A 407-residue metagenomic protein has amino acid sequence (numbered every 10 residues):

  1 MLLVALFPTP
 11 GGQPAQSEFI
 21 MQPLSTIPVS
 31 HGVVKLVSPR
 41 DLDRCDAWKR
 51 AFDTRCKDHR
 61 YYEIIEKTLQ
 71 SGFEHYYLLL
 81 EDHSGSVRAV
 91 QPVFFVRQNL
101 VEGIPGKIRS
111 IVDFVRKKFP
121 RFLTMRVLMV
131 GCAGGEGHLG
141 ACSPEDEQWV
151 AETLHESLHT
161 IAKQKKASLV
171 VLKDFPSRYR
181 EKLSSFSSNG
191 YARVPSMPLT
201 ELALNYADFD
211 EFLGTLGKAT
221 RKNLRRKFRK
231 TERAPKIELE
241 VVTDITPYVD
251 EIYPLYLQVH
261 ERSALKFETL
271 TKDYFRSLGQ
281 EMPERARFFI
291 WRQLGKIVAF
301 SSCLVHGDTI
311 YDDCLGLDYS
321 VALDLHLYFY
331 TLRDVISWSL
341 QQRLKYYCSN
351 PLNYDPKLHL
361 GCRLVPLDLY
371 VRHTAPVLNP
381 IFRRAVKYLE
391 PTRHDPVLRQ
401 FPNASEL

Functional and structural regions predicted by a protein language model:
M1-I20: N-terminal amphipathic/basic-hydrophobic helices that include classical n-h-c signal peptides and signal-anchor
V4-T9, T26, D82, A141: Generic detector of low-complexity/intrinsically disordered segments and short hydrophobic N-terminal stretches
F19-H31, F95-N99, E136, S177 (+4 more regions): Active-site/acyl-donor-binding loops of N-acyltransferases
S30-S84, R88-I108, L169-L323: A conserved beta-strand-loop-helix scaffold within acyl/acetyltransferase catalytic domains
S71-G72, V112-K117, R126-V130, Y206-D210 (+8 more regions): Low-complexity, flexible helical/coil segments
E74-H75, D82, R88, F94-R193 (+1 more regions): Acyl-donor binding region in acyl/amide transferases
L257-A264, G279-P283, K296, S302-C303 (+8 more regions): Hydrophobic alpha-helix feature that most strongly marks membrane-spanning transmembrane helices and their immediate
